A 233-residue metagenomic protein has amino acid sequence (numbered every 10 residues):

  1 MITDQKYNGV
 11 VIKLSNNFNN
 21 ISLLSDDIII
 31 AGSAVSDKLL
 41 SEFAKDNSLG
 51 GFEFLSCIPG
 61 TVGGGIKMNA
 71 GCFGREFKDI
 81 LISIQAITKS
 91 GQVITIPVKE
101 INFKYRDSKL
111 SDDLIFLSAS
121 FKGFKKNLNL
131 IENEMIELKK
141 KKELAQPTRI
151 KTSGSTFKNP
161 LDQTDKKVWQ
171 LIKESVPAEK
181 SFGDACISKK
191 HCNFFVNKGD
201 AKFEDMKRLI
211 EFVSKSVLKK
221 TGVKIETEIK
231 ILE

Functional and structural regions predicted by a protein language model:
M1-N19, K67-V98, S111-S118: Structural signature of FAD isoalloxazine-binding scaffolds in flavoprotein oxidoreductases
M1-V62: Anion-binding (especially nucleotide phosphate/pyrophosphate-binding) glycine-rich loop and adjoining beta-alpha core
G9-I12, I28-I29, G50-E53, Q85 (+3 more regions): Structural motif
N20-L24, A86, F157: A structural signal for short hydrophobic beta-strand segments in well-ordered beta-sheet cores
I28-G32, S56-G65, E100-N102, E132-K141: Short N-terminal helix-initiation segments at or just after the protein's N-terminus
N47, G51-I82, T88, T152 (+1 more regions): A gly/ser-rich beta-alpha-beta helix-loop segment of oxidoreductase catalytic cores
I87-E211, K215-S216, K220-E233: Phosphate/pyrophosphate- and phosphate-bearing ligand-binding catalytic cores of soluble enzymes
